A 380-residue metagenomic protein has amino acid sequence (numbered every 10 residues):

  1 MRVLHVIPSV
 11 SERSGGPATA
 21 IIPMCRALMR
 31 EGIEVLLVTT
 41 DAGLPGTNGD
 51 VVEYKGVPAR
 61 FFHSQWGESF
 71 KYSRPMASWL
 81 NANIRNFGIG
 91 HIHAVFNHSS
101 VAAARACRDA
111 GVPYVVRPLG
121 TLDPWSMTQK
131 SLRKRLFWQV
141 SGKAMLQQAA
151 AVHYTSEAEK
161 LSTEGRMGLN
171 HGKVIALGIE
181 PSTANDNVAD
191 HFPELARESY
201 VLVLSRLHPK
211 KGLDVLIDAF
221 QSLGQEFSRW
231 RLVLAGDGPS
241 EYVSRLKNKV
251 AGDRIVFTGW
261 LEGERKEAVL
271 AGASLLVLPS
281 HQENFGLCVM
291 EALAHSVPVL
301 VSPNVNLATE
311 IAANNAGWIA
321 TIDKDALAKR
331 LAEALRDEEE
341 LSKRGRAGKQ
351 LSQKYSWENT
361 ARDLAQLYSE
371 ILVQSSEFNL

Functional and structural regions predicted by a protein language model:
M1-P45, E53-A59, R85, L380: N-terminal subdomain of nucleotide-sugar transferases
L4, H153, P193-K211, I217-Q221 (+1 more regions): Conserved donor-binding/catalytic core segment of Leloir-type glycosyltransferases
R135-A151: Membrane-proximal helix-turn-helix segments that form the acceptor-binding/catalytic region of lipid-linked
A158, G178: Carbohydrate-associated surface elements
S244-L261: Nucleotide-activated donor-binding/catalytic signature segment of Leloir-type glycosyltransferases, i.e., the conserved
H281: Aromatic "clamp/platform" in nucleotide-sugar-dependent glycosyltransferases that forms part of the donor/acceptor
P298-S302: Short hydrophobic beta-strand element within catalytic cores of glycosyltransferases and related nucleotide-activated
G317-D325, E333-E338: Conserved acidic donor-binding segment of nucleotide-sugar-dependent glycosyltransferases
